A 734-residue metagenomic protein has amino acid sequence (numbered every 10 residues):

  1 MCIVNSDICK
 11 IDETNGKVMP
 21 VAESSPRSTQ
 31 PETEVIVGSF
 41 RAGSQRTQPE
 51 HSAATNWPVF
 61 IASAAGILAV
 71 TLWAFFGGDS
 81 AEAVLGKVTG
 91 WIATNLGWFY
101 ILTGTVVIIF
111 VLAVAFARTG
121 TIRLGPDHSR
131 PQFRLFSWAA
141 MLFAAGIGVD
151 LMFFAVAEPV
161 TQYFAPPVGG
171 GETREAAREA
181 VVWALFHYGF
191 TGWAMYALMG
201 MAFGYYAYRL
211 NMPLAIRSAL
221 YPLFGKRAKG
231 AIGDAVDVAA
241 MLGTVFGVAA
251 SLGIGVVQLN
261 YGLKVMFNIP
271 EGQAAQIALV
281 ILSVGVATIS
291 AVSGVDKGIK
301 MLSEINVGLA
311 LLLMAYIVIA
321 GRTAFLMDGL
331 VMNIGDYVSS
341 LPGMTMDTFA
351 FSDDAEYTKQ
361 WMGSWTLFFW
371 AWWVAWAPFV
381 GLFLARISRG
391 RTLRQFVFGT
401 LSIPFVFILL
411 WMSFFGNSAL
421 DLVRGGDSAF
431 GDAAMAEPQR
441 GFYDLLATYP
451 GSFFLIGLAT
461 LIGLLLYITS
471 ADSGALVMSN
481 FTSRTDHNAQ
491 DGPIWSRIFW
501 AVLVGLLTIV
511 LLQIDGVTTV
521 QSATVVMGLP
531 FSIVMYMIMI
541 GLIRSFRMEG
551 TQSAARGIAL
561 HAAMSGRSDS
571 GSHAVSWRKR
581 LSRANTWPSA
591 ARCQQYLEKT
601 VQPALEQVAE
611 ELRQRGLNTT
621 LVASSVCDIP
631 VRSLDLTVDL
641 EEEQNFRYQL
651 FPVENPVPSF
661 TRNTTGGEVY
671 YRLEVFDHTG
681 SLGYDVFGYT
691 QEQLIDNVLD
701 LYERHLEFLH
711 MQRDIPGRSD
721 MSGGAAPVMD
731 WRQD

Functional and structural regions predicted by a protein language model:
C9, V18-A176: N-terminal alpha-helical transmembrane segments of multi-pass membrane transport and channel/translocase proteins
R41-E50, A83-T89, F116-L135, V160-W183 (+4 more regions): Flexible loop linkers connecting adjacent transmembrane helices in multi-pass alpha-helical membrane transporters
R46-S52, G77-I92, V111-Q132, A180-H187 (+7 more regions): Membrane-water interface regions at transmembrane-helix termini and the short interhelical loops of multi-pass membrane
P49-P58, A93-G97, D127-A145, V181-F190 (+5 more regions): Transmembrane-helix boundary/entry motifs in multi-pass membrane transporters
E50-F75, I108-A113, I147-L151, H187-V257 (+5 more regions): Helix-loop-helix module between adjacent transmembrane segments
S52-A64, G225-D234, E271-T288, V292 (+5 more regions): Loop-to-transmembrane helix boundary motifs in multi-pass membrane proteins
A62, A93-L96, T103-V106, V236-T244 (+6 more regions): Membrane-interface loop-to-helix entry segments
F154-P166, I317-S340, F405-E437: Extracellular/periplasmic helix-exit of transmembrane alpha-helices
